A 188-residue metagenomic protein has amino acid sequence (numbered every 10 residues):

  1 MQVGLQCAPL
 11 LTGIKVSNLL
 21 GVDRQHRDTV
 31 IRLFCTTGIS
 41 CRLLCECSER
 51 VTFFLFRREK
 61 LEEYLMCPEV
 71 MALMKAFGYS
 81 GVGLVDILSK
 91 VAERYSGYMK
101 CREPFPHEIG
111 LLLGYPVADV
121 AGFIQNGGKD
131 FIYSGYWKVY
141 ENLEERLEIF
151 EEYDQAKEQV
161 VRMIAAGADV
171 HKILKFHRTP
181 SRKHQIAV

Functional and structural regions predicted by a protein language model:
M1-C47: A structured, charge-rich N-terminal accessory region that forms the first stable segment of a protein and links
K15-S17, E49-V51, P106-E108: Short, surface-exposed beta-edge/turn micro-motifs
D28-I87: A glycine-rich, hydrophobic loop/mini-helix early in the fold
S48-R50, I124-E141: Short linear loop/turn motifs
G78-H107: Internal catalytic-core helix/loop-beta-alpha segment that presents or stabilizes conserved functional determinants
L84, R102, I109-V117, V139-N142 (+1 more regions): Short capping loops/turns at secondary-structure boundaries
F105-Y133: Hydrophobic/aromatic-rich, well-ordered segments within soluble, folded domains that form packed cores
Y136-V188: Long, compositionally biased
